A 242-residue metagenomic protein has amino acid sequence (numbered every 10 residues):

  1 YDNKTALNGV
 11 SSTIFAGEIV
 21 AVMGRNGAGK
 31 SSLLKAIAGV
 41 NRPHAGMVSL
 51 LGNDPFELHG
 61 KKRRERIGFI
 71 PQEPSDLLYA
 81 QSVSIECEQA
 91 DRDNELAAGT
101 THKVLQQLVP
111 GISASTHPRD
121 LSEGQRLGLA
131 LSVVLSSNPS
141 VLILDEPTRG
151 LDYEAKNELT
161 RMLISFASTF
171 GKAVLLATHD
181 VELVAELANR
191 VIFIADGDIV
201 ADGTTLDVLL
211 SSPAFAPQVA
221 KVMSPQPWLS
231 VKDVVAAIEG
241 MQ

Functional and structural regions predicted by a protein language model:
M23-R25: The feature captures the beta-strand-to-loop junction immediately N-terminal to the Walker
A38: Helix-to-loop junction immediately C-terminal to a conserved catalytic motif
G46-D54, R63: Conserved ABC transporter NBD signature motif
L96-S113: Conserved ABC ATPase "signature" region
T178-H179: H-loop/switch region of ABC-family ATPase nucleotide-binding domains
D198-V222: Conserved beta-strand-loop-alpha-helix hinge in the C-terminal portion of ABC ATPase nucleotide-binding domains
F215-Q242: ABC ATPase nucleotide-binding domains
